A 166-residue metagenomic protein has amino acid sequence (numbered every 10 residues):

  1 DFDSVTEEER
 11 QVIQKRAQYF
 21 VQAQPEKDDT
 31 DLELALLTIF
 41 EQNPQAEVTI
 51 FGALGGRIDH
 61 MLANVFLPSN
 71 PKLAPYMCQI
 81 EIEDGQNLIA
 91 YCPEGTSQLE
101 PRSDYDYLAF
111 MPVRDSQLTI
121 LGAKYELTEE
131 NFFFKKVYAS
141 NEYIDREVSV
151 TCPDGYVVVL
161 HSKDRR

Functional and structural regions predicted by a protein language model:
D1-L73: Acidic/Gly/His-enriched mid-domain segments of enzyme catalytic cores or analogous surface patches that mediate
E8, I58, A90-Y91, L118-I120: Short active-site-adjacent structural elements
I13-R16, Q45-T49, A74-M77, P112-Q117 (+1 more regions): Generic detector of short, locally flexible boundary/turn motifs and exposed helical patches
V21-A23, I82, P112: Structural signal for conserved beta-strand scaffold positions within catalytic alpha/beta enzyme cores
F51-A53, E83, M111: Short beta-strand segments
I58-D104: Conserved phosphate- and dinucleotide-binding cores of soluble alpha/beta proteins, encompassing both enzyme active
G85, C92-R166: Long, charged alpha-helical interface segments
